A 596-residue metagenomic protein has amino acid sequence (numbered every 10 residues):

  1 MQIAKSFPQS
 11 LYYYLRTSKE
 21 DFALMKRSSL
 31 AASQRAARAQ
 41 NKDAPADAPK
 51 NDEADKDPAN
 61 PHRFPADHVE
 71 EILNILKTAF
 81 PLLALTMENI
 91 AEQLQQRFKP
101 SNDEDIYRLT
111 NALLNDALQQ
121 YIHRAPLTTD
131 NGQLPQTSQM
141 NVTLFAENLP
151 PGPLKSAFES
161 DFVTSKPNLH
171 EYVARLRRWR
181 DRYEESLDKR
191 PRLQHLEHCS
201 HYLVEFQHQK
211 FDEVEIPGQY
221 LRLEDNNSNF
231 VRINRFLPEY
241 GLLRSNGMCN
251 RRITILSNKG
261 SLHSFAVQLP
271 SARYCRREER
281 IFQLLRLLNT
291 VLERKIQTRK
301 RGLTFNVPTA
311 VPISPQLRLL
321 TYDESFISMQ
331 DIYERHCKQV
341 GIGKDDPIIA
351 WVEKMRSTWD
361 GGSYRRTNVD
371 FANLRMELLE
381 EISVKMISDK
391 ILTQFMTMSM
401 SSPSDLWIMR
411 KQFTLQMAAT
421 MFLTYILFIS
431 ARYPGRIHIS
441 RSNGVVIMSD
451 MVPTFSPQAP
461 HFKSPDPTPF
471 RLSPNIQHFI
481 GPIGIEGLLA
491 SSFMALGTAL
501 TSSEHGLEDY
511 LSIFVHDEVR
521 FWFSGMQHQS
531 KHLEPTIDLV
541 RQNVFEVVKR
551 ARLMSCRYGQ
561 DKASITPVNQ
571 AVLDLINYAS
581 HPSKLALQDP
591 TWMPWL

Functional and structural regions predicted by a protein language model:
I3-A419, P434, I439-L596: ATP-dependent kinase catalytic cores of phosphoinositide-metabolizing enzymes and PI3K-like protein kinases
F428: Conserved catalytic-core element of eukaryotic-like protein kinases
A431: Conserved catalytic-loop position in the HRD/HxD motif
